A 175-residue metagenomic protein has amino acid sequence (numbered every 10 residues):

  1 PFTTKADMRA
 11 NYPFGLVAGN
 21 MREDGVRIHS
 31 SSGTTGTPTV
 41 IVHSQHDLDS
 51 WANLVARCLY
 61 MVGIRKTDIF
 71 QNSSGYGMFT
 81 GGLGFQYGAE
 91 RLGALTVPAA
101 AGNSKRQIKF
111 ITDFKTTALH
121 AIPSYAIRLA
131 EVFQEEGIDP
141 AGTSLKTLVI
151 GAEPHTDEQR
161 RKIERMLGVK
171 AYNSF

Functional and structural regions predicted by a protein language model:
P1-S30, G36-N53, R57-M61: Nucleotide 5′-phosphate-binding alpha/beta core
S31-T34, F70, L119, L148 (+1 more regions): Conserved S/T- and glycine-rich ATP-binding loop of Class I adenylate-forming
Q45-C58, I69-R128: AMP-binding/adenylate-forming
G63, V132-A141: Phosphate/pyrophosphate-binding loops at sites that engage ATP/ADP/AMP, CoA/4′-phosphopantetheine, polyphosphate
I64-D68: Short helix-loop-beta connector
G88, V132-E136, K162, M166: Alpha-helical structural signal in soluble globular domains
P140-F175: Gly/Ser/Thr-rich phosphate-binding loop
